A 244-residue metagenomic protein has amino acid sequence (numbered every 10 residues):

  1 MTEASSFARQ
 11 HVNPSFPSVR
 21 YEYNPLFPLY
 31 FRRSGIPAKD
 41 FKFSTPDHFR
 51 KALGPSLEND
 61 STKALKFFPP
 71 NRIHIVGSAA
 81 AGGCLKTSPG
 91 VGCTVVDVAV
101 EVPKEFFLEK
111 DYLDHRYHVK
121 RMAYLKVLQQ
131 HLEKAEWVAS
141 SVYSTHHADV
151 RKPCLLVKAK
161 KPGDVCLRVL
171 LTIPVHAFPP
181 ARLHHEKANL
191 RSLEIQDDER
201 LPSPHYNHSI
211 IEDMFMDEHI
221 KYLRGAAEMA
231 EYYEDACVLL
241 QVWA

Functional and structural regions predicted by a protein language model:
M1-V96, V100-P162, C166, T172-F178 (+1 more regions): N-terminal regions immediately upstream of nucleotidyltransferase
R168-V169, C237: Charge-rich, low-aromatic oligomerization/scaffolding segments with amphipathic character
L183-H184, A188: Amphipathic alpha-helical interface elements
A230-A244: Conserved nucleotidyltransferase catalytic core and NTase-mimicking acidic/glycine-rich helix/loop elements in nucleic
